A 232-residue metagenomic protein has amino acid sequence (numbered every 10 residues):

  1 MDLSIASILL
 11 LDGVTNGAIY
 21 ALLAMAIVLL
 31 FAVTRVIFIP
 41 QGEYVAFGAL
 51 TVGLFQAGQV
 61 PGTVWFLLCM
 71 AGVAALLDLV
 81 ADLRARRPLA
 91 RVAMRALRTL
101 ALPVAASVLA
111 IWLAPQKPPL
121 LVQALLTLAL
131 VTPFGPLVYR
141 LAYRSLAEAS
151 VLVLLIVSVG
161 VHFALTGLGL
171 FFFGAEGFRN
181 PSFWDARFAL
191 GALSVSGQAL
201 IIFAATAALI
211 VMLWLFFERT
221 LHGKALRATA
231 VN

Functional and structural regions predicted by a protein language model:
M1-T34, I39-T229: Small-residue-rich transmembrane alpha-helical segments that form helix-helix packing/gating elements in polytopic
